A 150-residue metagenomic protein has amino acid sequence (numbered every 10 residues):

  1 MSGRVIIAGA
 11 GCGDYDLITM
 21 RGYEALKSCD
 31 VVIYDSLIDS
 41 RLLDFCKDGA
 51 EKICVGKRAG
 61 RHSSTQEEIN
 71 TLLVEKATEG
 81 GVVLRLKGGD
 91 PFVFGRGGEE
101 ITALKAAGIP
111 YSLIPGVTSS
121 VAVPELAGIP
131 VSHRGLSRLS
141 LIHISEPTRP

Functional and structural regions predicted by a protein language model:
M1-A10, Y15, M20-V117, A122: Class I S-adenosyl-L-methionine
E75-A77, P130-L141: A polyampholytic, Gly/Pro-enriched intrinsically disordered region
L113, V131, S145: Internal gly/pro-rich beta-alpha loop/helix module that stabilizes soluble enzyme cofactors or their anionic handles
V117, V123-A127, V131-L136: Active-site loop-to-helix "anion-binding N-cap" substructures in soluble metabolic enzymes
S140-P150: Residue-level detector of conserved catalytic or cofactor/ligand-binding positions in enzyme active sites
